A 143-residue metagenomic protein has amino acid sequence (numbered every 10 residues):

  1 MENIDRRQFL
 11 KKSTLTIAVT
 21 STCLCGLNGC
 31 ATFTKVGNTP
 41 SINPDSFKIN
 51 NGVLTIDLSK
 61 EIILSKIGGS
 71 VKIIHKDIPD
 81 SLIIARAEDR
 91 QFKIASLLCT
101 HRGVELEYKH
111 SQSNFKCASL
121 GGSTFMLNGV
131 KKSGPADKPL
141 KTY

Functional and structural regions predicted by a protein language model:
M1-S21: N-terminal secretory signal peptides and thylakoid transit peptides that target proteins across membranes
F33-T100, V104-K109, P139-Y143: N-terminal pre-ligand scaffold of iron-sulfur
C99, C117-S119: Short cysteine clusters
S111-K116: Metal-associated gating/positioning segment near the N- to mid-region
T124-Y143: Short Fe-S-cluster ligation motifs
